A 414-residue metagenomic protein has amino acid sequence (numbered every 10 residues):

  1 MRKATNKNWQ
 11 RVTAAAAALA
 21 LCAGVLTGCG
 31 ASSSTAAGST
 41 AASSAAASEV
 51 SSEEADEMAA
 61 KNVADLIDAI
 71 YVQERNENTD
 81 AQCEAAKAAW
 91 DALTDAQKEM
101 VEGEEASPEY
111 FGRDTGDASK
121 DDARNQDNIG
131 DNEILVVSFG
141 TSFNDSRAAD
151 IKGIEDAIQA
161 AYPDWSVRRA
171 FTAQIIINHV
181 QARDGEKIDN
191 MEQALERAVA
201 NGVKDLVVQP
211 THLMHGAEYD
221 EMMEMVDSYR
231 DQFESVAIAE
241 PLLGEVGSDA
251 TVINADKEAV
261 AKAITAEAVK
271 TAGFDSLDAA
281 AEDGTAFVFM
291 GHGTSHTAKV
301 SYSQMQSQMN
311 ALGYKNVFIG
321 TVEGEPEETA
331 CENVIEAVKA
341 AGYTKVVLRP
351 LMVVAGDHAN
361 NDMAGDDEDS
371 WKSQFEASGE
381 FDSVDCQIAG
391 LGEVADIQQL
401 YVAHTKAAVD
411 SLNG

Functional and structural regions predicted by a protein language model:
M1-A16: Bacterial Sec-dependent N-terminal signal peptides
G24-G28: C-terminal motif of bacterial Sec signal peptides marking the signal peptidase cleavage site
G30-S32: Bacterial signal peptide processing site
S34-E53: Intrinsically disordered, low-complexity serine/threonine-rich repeat tracts
E49-D114: Beta-rich interaction/scaffold domains
E53-M58, E105-V347, M352-G414: Extended amphipathic ligand-handling, pore-lining, and cofactor/metal-binding catalytic surfaces
